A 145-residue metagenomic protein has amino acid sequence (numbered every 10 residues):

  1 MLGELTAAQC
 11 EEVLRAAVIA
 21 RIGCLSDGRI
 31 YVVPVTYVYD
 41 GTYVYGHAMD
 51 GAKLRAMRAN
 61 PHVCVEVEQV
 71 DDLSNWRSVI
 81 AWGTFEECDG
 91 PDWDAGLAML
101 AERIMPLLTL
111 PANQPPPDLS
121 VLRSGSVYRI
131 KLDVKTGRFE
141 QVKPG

Functional and structural regions predicted by a protein language model:
M1-R21: Short, basic/aromatic recognition patches
A7, D50-G51: Structural motif corresponding to alpha-helix initiation and N-cap regions
A17-M49, V65-E66: Short beta-strand segments
V18, T42, P61, R77 (+1 more regions): A generic secondary-structure signal marking the coil-to-beta-strand transition
C24-S26, Q69, K131-V134: Short, structured patches in soluble enzyme cores that scaffold and shape functional sites
M49, A59-E68, R77-E86: Active-site-adjacent structural patch at catalytic or cofactor/ligand-binding sites
L54-R58: Surface-exposed connector loops and short turns at secondary-structure junctions
L73-G145: Charged, gly/pro-rich active-site loop segments
